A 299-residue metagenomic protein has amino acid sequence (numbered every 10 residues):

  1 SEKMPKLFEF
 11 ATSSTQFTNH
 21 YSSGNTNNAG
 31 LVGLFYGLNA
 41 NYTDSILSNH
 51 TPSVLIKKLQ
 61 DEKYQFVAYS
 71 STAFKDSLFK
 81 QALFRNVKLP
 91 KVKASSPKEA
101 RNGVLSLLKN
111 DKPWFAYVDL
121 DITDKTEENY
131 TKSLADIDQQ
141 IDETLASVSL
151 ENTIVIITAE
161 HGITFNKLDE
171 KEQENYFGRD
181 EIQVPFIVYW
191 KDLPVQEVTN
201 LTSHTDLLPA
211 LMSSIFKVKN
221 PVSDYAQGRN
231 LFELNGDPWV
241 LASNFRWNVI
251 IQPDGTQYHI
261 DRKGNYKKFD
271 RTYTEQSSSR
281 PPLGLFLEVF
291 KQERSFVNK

Functional and structural regions predicted by a protein language model:
S1, K6, F10-A11, L34 (+8 more regions): Beta-strand elements within well-structured catalytic alpha/beta cores of enzymes that handle phosphate/sulfate esters
S1-K125, G228-R229: Active-site-proximal alpha/beta segments of enzymes that process anionic O-linked groups
A11, L59-D61, L108-K112, L150 (+3 more regions): Extracellular/periplasmic catalytic domains that process cell-envelope and extracellular macromolecules
T43-I46, E128-T131, Q173, L193-T202 (+1 more regions): Active-site rim elements
F74-S77, T123-T126, I163-K167, P194-V195: Flexible loop/turn segments at secondary-structure boundaries
F74-S77, W190-K299: Membrane-interface soluble catalytic domains
P97-K109, T123-V155, F165, D169 (+1 more regions): A long, amphipathic alpha-helix that forms part of the scaffold/cap immediately adjacent to metal-dependent active
T158-L193: Histidine-centered active-site microenvironments of extracellular/periplasmic hydrolases and transferases
